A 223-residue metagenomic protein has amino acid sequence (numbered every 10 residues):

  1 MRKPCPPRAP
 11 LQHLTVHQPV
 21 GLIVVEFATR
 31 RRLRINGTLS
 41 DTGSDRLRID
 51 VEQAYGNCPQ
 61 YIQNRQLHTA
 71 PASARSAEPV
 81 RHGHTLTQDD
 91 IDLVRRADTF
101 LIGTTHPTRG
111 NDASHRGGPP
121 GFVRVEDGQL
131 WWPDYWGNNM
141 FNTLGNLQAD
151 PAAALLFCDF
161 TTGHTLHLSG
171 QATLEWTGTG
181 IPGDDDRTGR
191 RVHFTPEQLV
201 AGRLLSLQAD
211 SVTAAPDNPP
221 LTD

Functional and structural regions predicted by a protein language model:
M1-D223: Binding-site signature for planar aromatic cofactors or substrates
